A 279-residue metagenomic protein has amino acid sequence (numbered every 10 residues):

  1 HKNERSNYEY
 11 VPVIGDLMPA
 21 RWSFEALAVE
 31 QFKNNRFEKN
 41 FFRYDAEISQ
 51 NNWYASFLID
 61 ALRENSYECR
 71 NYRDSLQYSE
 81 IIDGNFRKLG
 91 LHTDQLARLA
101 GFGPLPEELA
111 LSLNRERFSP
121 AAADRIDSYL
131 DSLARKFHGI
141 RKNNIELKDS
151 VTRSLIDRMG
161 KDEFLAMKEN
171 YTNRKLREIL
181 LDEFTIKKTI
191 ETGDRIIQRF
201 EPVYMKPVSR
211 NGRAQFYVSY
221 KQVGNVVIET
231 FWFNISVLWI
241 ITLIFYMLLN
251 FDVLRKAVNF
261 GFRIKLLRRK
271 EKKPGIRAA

Functional and structural regions predicted by a protein language model:
H1-A279: Transmembrane alpha-helical segments and their membrane-interface loop/helix boundaries that make up the transmembrane
